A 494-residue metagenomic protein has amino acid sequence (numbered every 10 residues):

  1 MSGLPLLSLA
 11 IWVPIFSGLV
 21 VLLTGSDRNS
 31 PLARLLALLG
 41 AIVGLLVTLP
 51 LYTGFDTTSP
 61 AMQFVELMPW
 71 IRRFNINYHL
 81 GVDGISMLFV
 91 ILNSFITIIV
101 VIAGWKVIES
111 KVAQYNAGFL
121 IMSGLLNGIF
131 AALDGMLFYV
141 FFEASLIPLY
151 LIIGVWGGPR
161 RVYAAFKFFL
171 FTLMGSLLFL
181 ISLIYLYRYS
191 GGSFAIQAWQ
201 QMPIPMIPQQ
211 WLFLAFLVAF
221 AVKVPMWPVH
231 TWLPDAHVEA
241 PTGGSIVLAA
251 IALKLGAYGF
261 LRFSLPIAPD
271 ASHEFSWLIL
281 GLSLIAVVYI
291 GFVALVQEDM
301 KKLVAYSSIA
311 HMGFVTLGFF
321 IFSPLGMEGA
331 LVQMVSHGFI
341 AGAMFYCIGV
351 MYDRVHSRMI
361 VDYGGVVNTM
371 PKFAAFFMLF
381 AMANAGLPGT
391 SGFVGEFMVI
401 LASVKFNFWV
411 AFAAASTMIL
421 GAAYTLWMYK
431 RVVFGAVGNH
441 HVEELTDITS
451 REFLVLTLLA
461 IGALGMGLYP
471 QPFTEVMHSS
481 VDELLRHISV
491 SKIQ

Functional and structural regions predicted by a protein language model:
M1-L6, V20-A117, S193, Q197 (+2 more regions): Transmembrane helix-loop-helix hairpins at membrane boundaries of multipass inner-membrane proteins
L9-N29, V218, P225: N-terminal signal-anchor/start-transfer transmembrane helix
S30-I42, Y163-L173, M370-F373, S450-L458: Alpha-helical transmembrane segments and their helix-start/interface "positive-inside/aromatic belt" motifs in integral
L39-G54, T172-I181, A383, I419 (+1 more regions): Hydrophobic alpha-helical membrane-insertion segments
I99-V107, G124-M136, L149-M428: Hydrophobic transmembrane alpha-helices and their helix-loop junctions in integral membrane proteins
I102-G118, T242, A250, H441-R451: Cytoplasmic juxtamembrane regions at transmembrane-helix boundaries
E143: Short phosphate-coordinating micro-motif centered on Lys-Gly-acidic
M370-K372, L426-Q494: Cytoplasmic/organellar membrane-interface segments at the starts of transmembrane helices in multi-pass inner-membrane
